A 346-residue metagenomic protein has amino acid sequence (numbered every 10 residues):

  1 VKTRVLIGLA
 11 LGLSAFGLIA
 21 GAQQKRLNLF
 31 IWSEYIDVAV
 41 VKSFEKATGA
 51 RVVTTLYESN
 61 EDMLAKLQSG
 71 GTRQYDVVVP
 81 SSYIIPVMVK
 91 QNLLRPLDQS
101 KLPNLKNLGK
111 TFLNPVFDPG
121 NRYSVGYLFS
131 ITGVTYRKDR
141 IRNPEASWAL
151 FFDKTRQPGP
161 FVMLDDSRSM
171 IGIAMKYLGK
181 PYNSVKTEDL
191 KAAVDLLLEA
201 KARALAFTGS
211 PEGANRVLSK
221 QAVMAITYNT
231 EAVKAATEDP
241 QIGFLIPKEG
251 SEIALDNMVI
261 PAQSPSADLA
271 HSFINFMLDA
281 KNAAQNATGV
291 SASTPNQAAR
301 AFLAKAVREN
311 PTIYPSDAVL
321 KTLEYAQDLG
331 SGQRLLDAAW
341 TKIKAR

Functional and structural regions predicted by a protein language model:
Q23-V87: Early extracytoplasmic/lumenal segment of secretory-pathway proteins
Q74-Y75, P80-Q221: Extracytoplasmic ligand-binding site segments that recognize negatively charged/polar headgroups
I84-V87, L218, V223-Q241: A ligand-binding cleft/hinge motif common to bilobed small-molecule-binding domains
V89-P96, D118-R122, K234-I246, K305-P311: Ligand-binding "clamshell"
S130, L190-A200, E238-A262: Periplasmic-binding protein-like
G133-R140, K176-L178, L255-S266, I274 (+1 more regions): A bilobed periplasmic-binding-protein/Venus flytrap-type ligand-binding module shared by bacterial periplasmic
P261-K321: Mature extracytoplasmic/periplasmic domains
D317-R346: Conserved C-terminal helix/tail region of periplasmic/extracytoplasmic solute-binding proteins
